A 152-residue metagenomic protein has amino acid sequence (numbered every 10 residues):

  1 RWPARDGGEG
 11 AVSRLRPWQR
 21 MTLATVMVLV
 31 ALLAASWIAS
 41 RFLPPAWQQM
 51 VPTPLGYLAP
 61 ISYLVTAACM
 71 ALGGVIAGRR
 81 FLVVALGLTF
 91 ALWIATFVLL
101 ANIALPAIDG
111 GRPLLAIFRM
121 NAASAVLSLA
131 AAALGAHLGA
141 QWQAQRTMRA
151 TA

Functional and structural regions predicted by a protein language model:
G7-V30, A140-A144: Cytosolic juxtamembrane helix and N-cap/initiation of the first transmembrane helix
R20-A24, A123-T151: Membrane-water interface at the C-terminal end of transmembrane alpha helices
T22, V26, P60, L64 (+3 more regions): Hydrophobic alpha-helical transmembrane segments
V28-Y63: Hydrophobic transmembrane helix segments
L32-S40, L92-L105: C-terminal TM-helix exit segments that contain a strictly Trp-centered aromatic cap at the helix terminus
P44-L58, V98-A122: Interfacial non-cytosolic loop connecting adjacent transmembrane helices
C69-L100: Loop-to-transmembrane helix junctions at the membrane interface
